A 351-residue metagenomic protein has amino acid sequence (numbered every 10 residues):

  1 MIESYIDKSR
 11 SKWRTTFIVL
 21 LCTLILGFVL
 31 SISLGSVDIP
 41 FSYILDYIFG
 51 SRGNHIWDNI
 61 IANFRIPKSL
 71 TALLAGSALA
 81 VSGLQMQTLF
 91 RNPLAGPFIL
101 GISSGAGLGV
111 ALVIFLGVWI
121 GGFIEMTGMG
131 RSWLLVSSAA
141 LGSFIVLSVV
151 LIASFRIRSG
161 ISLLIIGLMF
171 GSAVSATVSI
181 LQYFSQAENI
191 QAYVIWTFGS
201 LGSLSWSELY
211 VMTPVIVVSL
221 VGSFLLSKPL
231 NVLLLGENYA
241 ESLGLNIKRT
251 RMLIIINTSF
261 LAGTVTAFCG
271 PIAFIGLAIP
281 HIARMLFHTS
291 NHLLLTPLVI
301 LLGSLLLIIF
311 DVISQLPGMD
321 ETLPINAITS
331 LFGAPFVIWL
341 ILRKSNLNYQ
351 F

Functional and structural regions predicted by a protein language model:
M1-F351: Alpha-helical transmembrane segments in inner-membrane proteins
